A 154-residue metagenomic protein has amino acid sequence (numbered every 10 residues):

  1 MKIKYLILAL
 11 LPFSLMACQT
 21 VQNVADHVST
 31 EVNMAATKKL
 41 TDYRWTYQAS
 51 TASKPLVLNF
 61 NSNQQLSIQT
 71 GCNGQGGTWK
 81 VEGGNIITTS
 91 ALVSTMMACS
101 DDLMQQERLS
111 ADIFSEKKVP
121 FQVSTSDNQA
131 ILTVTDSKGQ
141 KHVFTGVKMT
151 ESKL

Functional and structural regions predicted by a protein language model:
M1-I7: Bacterial N-terminal signal peptides that target proteins for export
L8-P12: Hydrophobic helical h-region of N-terminal Sec-dependent signal peptides in bacterial secretory/periplasmic proteins
C18-L154: Lipid interaction determinants
